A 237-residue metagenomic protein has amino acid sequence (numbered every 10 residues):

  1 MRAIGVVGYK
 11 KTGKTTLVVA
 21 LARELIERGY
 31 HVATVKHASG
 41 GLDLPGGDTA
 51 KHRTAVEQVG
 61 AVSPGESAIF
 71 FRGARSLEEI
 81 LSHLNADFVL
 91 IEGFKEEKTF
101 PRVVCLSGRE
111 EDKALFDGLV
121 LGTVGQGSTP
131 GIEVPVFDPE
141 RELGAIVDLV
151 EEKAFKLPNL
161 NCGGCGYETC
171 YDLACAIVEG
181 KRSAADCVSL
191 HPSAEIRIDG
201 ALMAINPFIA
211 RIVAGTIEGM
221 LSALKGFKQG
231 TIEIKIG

Functional and structural regions predicted by a protein language model:
V6: Hydrophobic anchor at the beta1->P-loop junction of P-loop NTPases
K10: The conserved Walker
K14: Conserved lysine of the Walker
A20-R72: N-terminal phosphate/diphosphate-binding loop that engages ATP/GTP or pyrophosphate donors across diverse enzyme folds
V56-Q58, T99-L106, D112-G144: Active-site regions of enzymes building and remodeling cell-envelope glycoconjugates
A68-E110: Glycine-rich phosphate-binding loop used to anchor ATP phosphates in small-molecule kinases, encompassing both
N159-C175, V188-S189: Local cysteine-cluster metal-coordination motifs and their immediate loop/turn environment, predominantly Fe-S cluster
